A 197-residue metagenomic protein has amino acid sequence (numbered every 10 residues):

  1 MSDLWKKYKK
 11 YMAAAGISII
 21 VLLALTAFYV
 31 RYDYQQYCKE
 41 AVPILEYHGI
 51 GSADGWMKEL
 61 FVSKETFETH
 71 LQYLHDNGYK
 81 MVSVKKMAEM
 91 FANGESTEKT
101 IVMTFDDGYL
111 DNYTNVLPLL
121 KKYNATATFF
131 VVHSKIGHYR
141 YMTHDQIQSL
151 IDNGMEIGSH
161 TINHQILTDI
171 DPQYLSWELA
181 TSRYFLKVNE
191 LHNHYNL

Functional and structural regions predicted by a protein language model:
S2-I101: N-terminal pre-catalytic segment of deacetylase/amide-hydrolase enzymes
V42-F61, T97-I101, L110-L197: Metal-dependent polysaccharide deacetylase catalytic core of the NodB/CE4 family, i.e., the active-site-bearing domain
D106-G108: Noncatalytic alpha-helical scaffolds and linker/capping helices
